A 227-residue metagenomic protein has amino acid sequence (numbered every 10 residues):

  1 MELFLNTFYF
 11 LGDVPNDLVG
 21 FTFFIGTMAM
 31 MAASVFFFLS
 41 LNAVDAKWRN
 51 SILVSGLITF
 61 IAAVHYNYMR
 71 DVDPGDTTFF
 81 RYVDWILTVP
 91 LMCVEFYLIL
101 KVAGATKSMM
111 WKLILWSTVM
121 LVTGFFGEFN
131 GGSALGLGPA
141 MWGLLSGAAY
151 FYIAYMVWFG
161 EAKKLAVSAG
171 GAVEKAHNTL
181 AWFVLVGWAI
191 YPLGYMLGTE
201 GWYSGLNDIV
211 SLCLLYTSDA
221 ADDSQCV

Functional and structural regions predicted by a protein language model:
L3-A29: Hydrophobic transmembrane alpha-helical segments in integral membrane proteins
A29, W48-M69, A189-P192, M196: Hydrophobic alpha-helical transmembrane segments of multi-pass membrane proteins
F36, E95, A149-G171: Alpha-helical transmembrane segments in multipass membrane proteins, preferentially the mid-helix core
F36-F37, V83-I114, F129: Internal transmembrane alpha-helix with an interfacial aromatic "cap," most often the third helix
A63-Y82: Helix-loop junctions on the outward
A140, E161-V186: Membrane-helix boundary/juxtamembrane motif in polytopic membrane proteins
Y195-L214: Extracellular/periplasmic helix-loop-helix junctions in multi-pass membrane proteins
Y216-A221: Conserved small/polar residues in nucleotide/adenosyl-binding loops
